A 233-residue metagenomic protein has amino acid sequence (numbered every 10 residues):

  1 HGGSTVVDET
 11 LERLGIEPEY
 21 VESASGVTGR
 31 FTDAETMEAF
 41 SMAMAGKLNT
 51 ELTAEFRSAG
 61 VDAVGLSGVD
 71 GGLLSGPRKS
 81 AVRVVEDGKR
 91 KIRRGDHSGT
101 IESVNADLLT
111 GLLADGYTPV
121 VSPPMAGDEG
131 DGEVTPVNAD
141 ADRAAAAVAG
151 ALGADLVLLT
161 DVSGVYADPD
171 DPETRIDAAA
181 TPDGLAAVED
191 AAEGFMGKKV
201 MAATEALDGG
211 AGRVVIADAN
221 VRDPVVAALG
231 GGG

Functional and structural regions predicted by a protein language model:
H1-L229: Nucleotide/pyrophosphate-binding catalytic subdomain
G231-G233: Short, intrinsically disordered, charge-balanced linker/junction segments flanking boundaries in proteins
